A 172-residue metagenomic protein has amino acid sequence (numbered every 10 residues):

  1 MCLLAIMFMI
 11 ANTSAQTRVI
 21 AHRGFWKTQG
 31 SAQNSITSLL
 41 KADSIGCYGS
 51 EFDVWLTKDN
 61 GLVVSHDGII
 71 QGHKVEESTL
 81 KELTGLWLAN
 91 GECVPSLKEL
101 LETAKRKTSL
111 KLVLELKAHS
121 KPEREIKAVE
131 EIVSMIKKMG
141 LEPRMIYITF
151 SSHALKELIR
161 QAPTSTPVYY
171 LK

Functional and structural regions predicted by a protein language model:
M1-T17: Bacterial Sec-dependent N-terminal signal peptides
N12-K172: Phosphate-group recognition and catalysis centered on beta-loop-alpha active-site segments
